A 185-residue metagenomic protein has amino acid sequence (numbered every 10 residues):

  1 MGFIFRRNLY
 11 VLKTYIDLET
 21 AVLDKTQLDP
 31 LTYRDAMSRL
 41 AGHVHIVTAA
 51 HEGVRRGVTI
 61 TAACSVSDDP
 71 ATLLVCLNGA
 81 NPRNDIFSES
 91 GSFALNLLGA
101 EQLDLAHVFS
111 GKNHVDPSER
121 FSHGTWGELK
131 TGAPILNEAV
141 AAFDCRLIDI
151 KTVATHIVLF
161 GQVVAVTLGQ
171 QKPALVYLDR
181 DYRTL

Functional and structural regions predicted by a protein language model:
F3-L185: Basic, polyanion-binding surface patches
